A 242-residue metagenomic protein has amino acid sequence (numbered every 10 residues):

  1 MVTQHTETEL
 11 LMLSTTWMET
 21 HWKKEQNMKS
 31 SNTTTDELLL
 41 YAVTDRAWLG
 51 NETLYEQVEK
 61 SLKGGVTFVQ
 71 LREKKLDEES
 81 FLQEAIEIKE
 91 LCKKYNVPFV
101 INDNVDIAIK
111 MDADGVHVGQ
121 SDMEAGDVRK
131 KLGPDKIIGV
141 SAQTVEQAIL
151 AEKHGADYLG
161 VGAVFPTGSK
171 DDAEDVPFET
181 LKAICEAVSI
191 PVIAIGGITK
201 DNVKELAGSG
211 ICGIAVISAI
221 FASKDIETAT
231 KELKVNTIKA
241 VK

Functional and structural regions predicted by a protein language model:
H5, L10, Q26: Cationic, low-complexity basic patches in intrinsically disordered or flexible, solvent-exposed regions
M28-D122, K131-G155, K200, I220-E232 (+1 more regions): Conserved N-terminal beta1-alpha1 strand-loop-helix module at the mouth
Q83-I86, A173-L181: Charged helix-capping and loop-helix junction motifs
Q120-D127, G160-S169, G210-T230: Glycine-rich phosphate-binding active-site loops on the catalytic face of alpha/beta enzymes
D135, V188-I190: His-Asp phosphorelay/catalytic-motif detector in bacterial-type signaling
A194-T199: Glycine-rich adenosine-cofactor-binding loop
